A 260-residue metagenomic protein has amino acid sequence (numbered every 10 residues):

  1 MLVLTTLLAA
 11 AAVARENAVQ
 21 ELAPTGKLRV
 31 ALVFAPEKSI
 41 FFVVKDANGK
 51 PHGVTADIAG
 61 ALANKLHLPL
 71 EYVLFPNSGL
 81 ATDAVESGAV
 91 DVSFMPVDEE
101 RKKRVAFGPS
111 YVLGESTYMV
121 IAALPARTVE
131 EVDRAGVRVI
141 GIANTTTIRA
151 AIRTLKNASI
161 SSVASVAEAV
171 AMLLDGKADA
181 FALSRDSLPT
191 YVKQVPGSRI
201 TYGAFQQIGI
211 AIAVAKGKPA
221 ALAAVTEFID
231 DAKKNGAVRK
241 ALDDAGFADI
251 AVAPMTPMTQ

Functional and structural regions predicted by a protein language model:
R15-P96, N235, D244: Extracytoplasmic small-molecule ligand-binding "clamshell" domains of the periplasmic binding protein/Venus flytrap
V19, G53-K65, L124, E130-D133 (+3 more regions): Extended ligand-binding regions for polar small-molecule ligands
G26-F34, H52, E130-T147, S159: Short loop->beta-strand "edge-of-pocket" segments that line small-molecule binding or catalytic clefts across diverse
L28-R29, H67-P69, E86-M95, G136-R138 (+2 more regions): Alpha-to-beta junction loops
E37, G60, N64, P69-D133 (+1 more regions): Acidic, polar ligand-binding/catalytic clefts
A56, Y72-D83, R127, S161-D175 (+1 more regions): Short helix-initiation/N-cap motifs at beta->coil->alpha
G79, M95-R104, A150, L174-Q206: A ligand-binding cleft/hinge motif common to bilobed small-molecule-binding domains
V112-A122, R185, P189-D230, A248-Q260: Periplasmic-binding protein-like
